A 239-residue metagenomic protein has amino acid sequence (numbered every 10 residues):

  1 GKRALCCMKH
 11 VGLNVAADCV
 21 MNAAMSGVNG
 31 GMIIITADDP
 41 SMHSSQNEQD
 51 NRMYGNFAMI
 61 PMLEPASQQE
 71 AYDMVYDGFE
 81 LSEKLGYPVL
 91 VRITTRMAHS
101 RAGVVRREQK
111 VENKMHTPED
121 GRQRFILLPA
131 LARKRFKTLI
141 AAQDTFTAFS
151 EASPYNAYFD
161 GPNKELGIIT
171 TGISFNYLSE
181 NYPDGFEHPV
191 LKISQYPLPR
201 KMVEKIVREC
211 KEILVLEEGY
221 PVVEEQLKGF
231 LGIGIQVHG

Functional and structural regions predicted by a protein language model:
G1-E83: Thiamine diphosphate
P65-G239: Flexible, low-complexity linker and terminal segments
